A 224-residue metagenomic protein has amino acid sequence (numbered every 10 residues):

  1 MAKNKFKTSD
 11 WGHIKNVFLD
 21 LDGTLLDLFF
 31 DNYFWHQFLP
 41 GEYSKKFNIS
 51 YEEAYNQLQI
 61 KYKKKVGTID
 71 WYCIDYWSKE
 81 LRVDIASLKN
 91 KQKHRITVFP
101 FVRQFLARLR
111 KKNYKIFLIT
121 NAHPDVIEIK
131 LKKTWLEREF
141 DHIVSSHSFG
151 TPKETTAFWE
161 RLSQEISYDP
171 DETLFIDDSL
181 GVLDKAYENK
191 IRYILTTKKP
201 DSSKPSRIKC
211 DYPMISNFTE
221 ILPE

Functional and structural regions predicted by a protein language model:
A2-V17, A107, H123-P124, E128-E224: Asp-based, Mg2+/Mn2+-dependent phosphohydrolase catalytic module
N4-Q104, H123-D125: N-terminal helical cap/lid subdomain that shapes the substrate entry/recognition surface in HAD-like hydrolases
S44, S78, Q92, F117 (+3 more regions): Short, flexible active-site loop motifs that bind/organize anionic cofactors or intermediates
D70, K112, S179: Flexible coil/turn residues that form the inter-helical turn or adjacent wing/linker of helix-turn-helix
F101-N113: Catalytic-core regions built around general acid/base machinery
N113-F117, P170-T173: Short active-site oxyanion
I119-N121: Structural motif
